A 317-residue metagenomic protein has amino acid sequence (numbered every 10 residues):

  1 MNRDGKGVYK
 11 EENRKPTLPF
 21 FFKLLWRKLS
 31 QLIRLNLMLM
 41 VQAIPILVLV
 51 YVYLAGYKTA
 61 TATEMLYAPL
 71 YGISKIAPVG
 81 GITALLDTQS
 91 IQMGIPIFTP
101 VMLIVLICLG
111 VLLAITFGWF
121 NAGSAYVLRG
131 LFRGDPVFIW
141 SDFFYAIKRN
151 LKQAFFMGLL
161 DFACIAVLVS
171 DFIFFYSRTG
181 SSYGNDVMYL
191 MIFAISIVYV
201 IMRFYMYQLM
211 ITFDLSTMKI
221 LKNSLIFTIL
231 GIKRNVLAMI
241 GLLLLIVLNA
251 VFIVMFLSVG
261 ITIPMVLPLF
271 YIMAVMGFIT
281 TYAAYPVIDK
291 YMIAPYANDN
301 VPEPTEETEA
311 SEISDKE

Functional and structural regions predicted by a protein language model:
M1-I173, N185, M202-F204, L209-M239 (+2 more regions): Helix-coil boundary and N-terminal low-complexity module in membrane systems
F174-S181: Membrane-interface helix termini and inter-helical loops of multi-pass transporters
V187-S196: Alpha-helical transmembrane segments of multi-pass membrane proteins
